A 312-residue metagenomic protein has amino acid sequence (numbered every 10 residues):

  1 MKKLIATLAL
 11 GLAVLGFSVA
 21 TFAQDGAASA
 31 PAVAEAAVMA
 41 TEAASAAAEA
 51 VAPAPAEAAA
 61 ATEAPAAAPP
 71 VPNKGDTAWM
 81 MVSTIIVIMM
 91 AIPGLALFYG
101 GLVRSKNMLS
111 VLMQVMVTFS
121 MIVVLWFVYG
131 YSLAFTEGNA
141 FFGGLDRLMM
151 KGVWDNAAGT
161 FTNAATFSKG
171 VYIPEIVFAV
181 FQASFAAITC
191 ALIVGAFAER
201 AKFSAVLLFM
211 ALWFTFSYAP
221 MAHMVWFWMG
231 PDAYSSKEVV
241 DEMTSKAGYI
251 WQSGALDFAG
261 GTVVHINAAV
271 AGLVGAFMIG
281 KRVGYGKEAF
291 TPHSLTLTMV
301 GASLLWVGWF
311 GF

Functional and structural regions predicted by a protein language model:
K3-T7, G16, F22-F312: Hydrophobic alpha-helical transmembrane bundles of multi-pass membrane proteins
